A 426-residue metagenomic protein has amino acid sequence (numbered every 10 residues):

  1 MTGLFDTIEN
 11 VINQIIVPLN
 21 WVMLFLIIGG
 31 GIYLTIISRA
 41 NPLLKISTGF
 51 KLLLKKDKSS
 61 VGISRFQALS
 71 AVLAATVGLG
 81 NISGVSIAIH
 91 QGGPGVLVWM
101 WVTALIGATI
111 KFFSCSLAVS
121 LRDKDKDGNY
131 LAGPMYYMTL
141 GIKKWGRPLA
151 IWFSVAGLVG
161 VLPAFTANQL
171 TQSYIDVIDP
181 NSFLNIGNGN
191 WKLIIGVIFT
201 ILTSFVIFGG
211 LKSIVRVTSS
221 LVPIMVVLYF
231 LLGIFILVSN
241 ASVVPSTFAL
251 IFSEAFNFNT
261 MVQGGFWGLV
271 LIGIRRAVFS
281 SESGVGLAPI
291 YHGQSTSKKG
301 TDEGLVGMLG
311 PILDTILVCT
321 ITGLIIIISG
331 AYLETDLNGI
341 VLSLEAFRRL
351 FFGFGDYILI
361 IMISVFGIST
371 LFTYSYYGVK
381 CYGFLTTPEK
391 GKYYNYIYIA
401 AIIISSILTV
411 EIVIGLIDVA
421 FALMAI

Functional and structural regions predicted by a protein language model:
M1-L79, I89-V96, G107, I426: N-terminal alpha-helical transmembrane segments of multi-pass membrane transport and channel/translocase proteins
L24-G29, W101, A150-S154, I178-G209 (+4 more regions): Transmembrane alpha-helical segments of multi-pass small-molecule transport proteins
L26-I37, N41-F50, G157, T171-Y174 (+5 more regions): Membrane-interface loop-to-helix entry segments
S38-P42, G80-V85, L162-S173, N181 (+5 more regions): Transmembrane helix-loop junctions in multi-pass membrane proteins
K58-R65, P94-V102, L140-W152, S182-N190 (+2 more regions): Membrane-interface alpha-helices at helix entry/exit sites of multi-pass transporters
S59-Q91, L117-M135, T139-G141, W152-V155 (+1 more regions): Alpha-helical membrane segments and immediately flanking helix-loop junctions that form or couple to the substrate/ion
S86-I87, Q91, M100-A104, A108-D123 (+6 more regions): Hydrophobic transmembrane alpha-helices that form the core helical bundles of multi-pass secondary transporters
F113-K124, L232-L250, M261, G293-S297 (+2 more regions): Extracellular/periplasmic helix-exit of transmembrane alpha-helices
